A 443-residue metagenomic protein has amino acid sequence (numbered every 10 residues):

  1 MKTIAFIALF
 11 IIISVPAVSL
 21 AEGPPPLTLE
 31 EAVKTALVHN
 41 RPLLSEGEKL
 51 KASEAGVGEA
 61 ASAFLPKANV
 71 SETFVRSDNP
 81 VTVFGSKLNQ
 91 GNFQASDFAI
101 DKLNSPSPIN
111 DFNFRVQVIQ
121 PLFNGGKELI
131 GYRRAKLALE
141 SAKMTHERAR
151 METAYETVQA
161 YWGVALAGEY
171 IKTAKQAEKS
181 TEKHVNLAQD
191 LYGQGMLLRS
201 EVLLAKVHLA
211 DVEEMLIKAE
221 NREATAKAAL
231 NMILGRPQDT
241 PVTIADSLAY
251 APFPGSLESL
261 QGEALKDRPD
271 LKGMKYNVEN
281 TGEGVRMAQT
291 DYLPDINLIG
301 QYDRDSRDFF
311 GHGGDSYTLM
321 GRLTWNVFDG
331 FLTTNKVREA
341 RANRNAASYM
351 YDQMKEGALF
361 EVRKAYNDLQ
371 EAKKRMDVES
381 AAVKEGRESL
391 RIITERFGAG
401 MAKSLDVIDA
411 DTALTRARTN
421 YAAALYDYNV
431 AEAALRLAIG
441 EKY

Functional and structural regions predicted by a protein language model:
F6, L20-E22, R76-D78, N420-Y443: Acidic, low-complexity, intrinsically disordered peripheral segments
I7-P16: Bacterial N-terminal signal peptides
L20-T73, N79-P80, P121, Q238 (+6 more regions): Bacterial Sec-pathway N-terminal export signals of envelope proteins
L27, H146-E263, A365-D368, A372: Periplasmic alpha-helical coiled-coil/stalk elements that build and connect Gram-negative outer-membrane
L44, K67-T82, L103-I109, I119-R148 (+5 more regions): Small/polar (Gly/Ser/Thr/Ala-rich) solvent-exposed segments that form structured loops/beta-strands/short helices used
S45-A60, A149, T153-K172, K183 (+6 more regions): Amphipathic alpha-helical coiled-coil segments
D111-N113, Q159, L204, S259 (+2 more regions): Transmembrane beta-barrel architecture of outer-membrane proteins
V116-Q120, L230, G321-W325, A424: Residues on the lipid-exposed face of transmembrane beta-strands in outer-membrane beta-barrel proteins
